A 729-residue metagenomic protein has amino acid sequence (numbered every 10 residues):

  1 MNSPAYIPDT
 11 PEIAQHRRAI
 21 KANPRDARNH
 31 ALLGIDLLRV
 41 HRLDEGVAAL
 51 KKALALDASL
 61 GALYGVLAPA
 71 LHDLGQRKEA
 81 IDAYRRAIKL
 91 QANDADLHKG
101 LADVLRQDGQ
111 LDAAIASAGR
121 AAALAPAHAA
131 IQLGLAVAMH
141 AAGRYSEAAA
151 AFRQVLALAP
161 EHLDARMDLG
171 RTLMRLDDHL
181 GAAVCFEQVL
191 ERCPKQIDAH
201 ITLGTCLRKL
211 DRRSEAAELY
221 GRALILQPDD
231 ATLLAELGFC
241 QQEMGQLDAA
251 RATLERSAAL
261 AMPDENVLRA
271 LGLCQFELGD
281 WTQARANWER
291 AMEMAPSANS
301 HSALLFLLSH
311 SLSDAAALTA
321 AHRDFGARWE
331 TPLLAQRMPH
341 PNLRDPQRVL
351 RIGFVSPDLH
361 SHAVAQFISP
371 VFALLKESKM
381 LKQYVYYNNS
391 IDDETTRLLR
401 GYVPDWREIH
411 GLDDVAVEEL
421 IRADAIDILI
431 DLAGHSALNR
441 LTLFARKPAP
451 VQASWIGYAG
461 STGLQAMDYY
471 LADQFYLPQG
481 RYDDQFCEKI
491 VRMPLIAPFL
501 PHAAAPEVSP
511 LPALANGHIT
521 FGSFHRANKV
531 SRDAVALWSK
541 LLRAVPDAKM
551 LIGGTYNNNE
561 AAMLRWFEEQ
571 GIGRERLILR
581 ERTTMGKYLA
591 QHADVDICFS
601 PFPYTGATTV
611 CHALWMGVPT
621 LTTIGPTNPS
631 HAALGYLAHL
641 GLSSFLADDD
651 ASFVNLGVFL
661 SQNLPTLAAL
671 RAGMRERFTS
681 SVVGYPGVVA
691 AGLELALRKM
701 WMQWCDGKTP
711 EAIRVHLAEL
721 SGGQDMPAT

Functional and structural regions predicted by a protein language model:
M1-H518, A536, R565-I572, T584-I597 (+4 more regions): Alpha-helical solenoid repeat scaffolds of the TPR/TPR-like class and their adjacent stem/linker regions that mediate
V355, F524-H525, G553, R580: Short hydrophobic "strand-cap" motifs at the C-terminus of beta-strands
Y386-I391, K549-A562: Glycosyltransferase donor-sugar binding loop
L577, R582-T583: Catalytic cores of eukaryotic secretory-pathway lumenal/extracellular enzymes that build and remodel glycoconjugates
P601-P603: A short structural motif in glycosyltransferase catalytic domains
T609-V610, A633: Short glycine/serine-rich donor-binding loops of glycosyltransferases
A613-W615, A638: Short alpha-helix at the nucleotide-sugar/activated-sugar donor binding site of glycosyltransferases and closely
S630-G641: Short acidic/histidine- and often glycine-rich active-site loop of Leloir-type glycosyltransferases that engages
